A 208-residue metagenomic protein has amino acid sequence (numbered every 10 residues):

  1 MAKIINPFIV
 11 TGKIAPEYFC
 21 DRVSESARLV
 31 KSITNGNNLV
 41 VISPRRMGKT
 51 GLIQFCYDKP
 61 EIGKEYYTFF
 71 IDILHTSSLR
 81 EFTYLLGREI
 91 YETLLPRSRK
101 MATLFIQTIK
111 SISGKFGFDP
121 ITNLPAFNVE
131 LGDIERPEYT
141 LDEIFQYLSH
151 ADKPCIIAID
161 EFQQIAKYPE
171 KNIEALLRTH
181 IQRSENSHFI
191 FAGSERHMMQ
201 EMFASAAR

Functional and structural regions predicted by a protein language model:
M1-L39, P44: A short, basic N-terminal segment
A27, Q54, Y84, K171-A175: Surface-exposed alpha-helical interface segments used for non-catalytic interactions
G36, L74-S78, Q164, S194-M198: Conserved nucleotide-binding/hydrolysis micro-motifs of P-loop NTPases
L39, F69-I71, I190: Hydrophobic/aromatic beta-strand patches that form the interior of the parallel beta-sheet core in alpha/beta enzyme
P44-M47, G51-I156: P-loop NTPase nucleotide-binding core
G87-R88, S205-R208: Short, hinge-like loop/turn segments at secondary-structure boundaries
F127-R196, A204-A206: Conserved Walker B catalytic segment
